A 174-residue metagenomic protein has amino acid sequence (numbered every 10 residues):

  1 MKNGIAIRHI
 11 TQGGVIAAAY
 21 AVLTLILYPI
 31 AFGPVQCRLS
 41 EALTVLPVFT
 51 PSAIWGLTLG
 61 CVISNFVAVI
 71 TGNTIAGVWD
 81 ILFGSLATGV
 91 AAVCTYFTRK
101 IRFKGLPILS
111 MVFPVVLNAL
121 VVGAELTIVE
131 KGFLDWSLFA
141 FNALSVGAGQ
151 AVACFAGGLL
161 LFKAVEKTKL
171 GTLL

Functional and structural regions predicted by a protein language model:
K2-W55, L59: Hydrophobic transmembrane alpha-helices
P29-P34, A42, V62-S85, G89-V90 (+1 more regions): Membrane-embedded alpha-helical hairpins and interfacial helices in multi-pass inner-membrane proteins
